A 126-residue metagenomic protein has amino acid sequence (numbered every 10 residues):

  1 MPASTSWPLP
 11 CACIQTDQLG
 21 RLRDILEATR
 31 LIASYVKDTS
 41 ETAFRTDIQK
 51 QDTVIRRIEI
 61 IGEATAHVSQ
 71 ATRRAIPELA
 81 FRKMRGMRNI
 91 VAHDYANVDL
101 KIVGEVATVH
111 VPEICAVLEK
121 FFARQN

Functional and structural regions predicted by a protein language model:
M1-N126: Solvent-exposed interaction patches of small proteins and small membrane subunits
